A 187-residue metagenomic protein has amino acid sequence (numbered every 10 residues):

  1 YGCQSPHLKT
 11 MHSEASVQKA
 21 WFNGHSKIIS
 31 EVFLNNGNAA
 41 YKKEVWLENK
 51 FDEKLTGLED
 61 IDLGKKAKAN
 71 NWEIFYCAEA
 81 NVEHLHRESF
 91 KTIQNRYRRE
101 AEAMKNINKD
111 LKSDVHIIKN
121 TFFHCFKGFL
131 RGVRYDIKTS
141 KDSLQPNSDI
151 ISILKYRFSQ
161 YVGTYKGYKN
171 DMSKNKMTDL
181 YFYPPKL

Functional and structural regions predicted by a protein language model:
Y1-M11: Short beta-strand-to-loop element that shapes/binds the nucleotide-sugar donor at the catalytic cleft/hinge
P6, F22-Y41, T56, D62: A recurrent flexible, glycine/aromatic-enriched loop bordering the glycosyltransferase active site that acts as
M11-Q18, T92-N95: Short, hinge-like loop/turn segments at secondary-structure boundaries
S16-H25, L47: Short glycine/proline- and charge-enriched loop/turn segments that cap or connect secondary-structure elements
A39, V45-N49, K54-N81: A short, conserved alpha-helix in the catalytic core of glycosyltransferases
I61, K65, K91-E102: Internal, well-ordered alpha-helical scaffold/interface segments that support domain packing or protein-protein contacts
W72-Q94, A103-N108: Active-site donor/metal-binding and catalytic loop motifs of nucleotide-sugar-dependent glycosylation enzymes
R96-E102, D114-L187: Non-catalytic, C-terminal membrane-associated alpha-helical segments of glycosyltransferases
